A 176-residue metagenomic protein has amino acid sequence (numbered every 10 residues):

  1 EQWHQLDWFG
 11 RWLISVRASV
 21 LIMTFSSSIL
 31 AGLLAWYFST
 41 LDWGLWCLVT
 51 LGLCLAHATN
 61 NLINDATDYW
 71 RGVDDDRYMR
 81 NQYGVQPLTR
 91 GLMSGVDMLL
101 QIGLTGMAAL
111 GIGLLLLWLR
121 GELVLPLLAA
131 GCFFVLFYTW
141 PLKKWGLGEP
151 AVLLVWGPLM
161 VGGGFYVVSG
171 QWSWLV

Functional and structural regions predicted by a protein language model:
E1-F9, T67-M93: Cytosolic, membrane-interface loops and tails of multi-pass inner-membrane proteins
E1-G44, L48, W145: Topogenic membrane-insertion module of multi-pass membrane proteins
I14-A18, C47, L51, L100-G103 (+1 more regions): Internal alpha-helical transmembrane segments of multi-pass membrane proteins, especially GPCRs
S27, G52, A56, N60 (+3 more regions): Alpha-helical transmembrane segments of multipass membrane proteins
L30, S39-A66, L125-L136, S173-V176: Membrane-embedded alpha-helical segments that form the functional core of polytopic membrane enzymes, especially those
A56, N60-W70, V96-L104: Early transmembrane hairpin module of multi-pass membrane proteins
V85-W172: Intramembrane alpha-helical segments
